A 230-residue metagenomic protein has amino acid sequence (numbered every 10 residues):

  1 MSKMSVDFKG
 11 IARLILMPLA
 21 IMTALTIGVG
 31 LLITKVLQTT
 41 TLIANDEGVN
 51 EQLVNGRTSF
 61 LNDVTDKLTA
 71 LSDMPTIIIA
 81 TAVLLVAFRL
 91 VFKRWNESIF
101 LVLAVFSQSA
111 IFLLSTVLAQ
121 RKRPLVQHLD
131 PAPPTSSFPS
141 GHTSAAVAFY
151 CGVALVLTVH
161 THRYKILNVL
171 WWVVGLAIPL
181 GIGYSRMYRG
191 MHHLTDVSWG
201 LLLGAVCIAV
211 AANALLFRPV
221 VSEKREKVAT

Functional and structural regions predicted by a protein language model:
M1-T76, A119-D130: N-terminal transmembrane-helix/juxtamembrane module of multi-pass inner/ER membrane proteins
S2-V6, L129-T230: Membrane-embedded catalytic cores of phosphoryl/pyrophosphoryl-handling enzymes
S5-I15, F92-L101, N168-V169: Membrane-interface helix-loop-helix junctions at transmembrane boundaries of multi-pass membrane enzymes, predominantly
L16-M17, P75-I79, S98-V102, V169-L176 (+2 more regions): Hydrophobic alpha-helical transmembrane segments
M22, T26, V54, L103-A104 (+5 more regions): Alpha-helical transmembrane segments in multi-pass membrane proteins
I43-A44, L90-Y164: Membrane-interface loops
V49, L68, T81, S115 (+2 more regions): Divalent metal-coordination and catalytic microenvironments
I79-L90, A154: Hydrophobic, aromatic-rich transmembrane alpha-helices and their immediate juxtamembrane boundary segments
